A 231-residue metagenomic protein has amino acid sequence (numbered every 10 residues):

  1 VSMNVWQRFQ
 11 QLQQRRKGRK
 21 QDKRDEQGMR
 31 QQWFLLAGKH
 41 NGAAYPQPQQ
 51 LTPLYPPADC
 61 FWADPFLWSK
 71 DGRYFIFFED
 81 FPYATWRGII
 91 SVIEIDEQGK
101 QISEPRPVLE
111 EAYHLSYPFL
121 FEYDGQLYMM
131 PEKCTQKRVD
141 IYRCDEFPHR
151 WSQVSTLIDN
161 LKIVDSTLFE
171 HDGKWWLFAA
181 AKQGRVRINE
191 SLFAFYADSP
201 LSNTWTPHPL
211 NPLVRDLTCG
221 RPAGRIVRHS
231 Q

Functional and structural regions predicted by a protein language model:
V1-Q231: Carbohydrate-active catalytic/glycan-binding domains of CAZyme proteins, especially the secreted or lumenal ectodomains
